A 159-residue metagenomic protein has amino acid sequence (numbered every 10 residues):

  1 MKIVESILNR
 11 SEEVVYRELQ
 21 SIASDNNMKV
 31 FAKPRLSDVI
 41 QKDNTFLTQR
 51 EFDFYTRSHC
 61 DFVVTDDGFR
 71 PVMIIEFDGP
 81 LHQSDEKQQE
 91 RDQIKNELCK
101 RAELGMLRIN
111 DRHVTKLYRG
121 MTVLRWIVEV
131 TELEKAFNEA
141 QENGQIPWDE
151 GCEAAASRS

Functional and structural regions predicted by a protein language model:
M1-V4, G79-H82, V130: A short, structure-level motif marking secondary-structure boundaries and short turns
M1-Y16, Q20: Nuclease catalytic cores
V4, E97, R101-S159: Basic, glycine-rich
I7, F31-R70: Active-site metal-binding core of divalent-cation-utilizing nuclease and nuclease-like domains
S21-I22, L98: Alpha-helical scaffold elements within enzyme catalytic domains, especially in hydrolases
I22-V30: Short secondary-structure junctions
K29-A32, R108: A structural signal for short, well-ordered beta-strand segments and their strand-loop junctions that often border
C60-V63, G68-M121: Basic, amphipathic alpha-helical patches used to engage nucleic acids or provide basic targeting signals, exemplified
